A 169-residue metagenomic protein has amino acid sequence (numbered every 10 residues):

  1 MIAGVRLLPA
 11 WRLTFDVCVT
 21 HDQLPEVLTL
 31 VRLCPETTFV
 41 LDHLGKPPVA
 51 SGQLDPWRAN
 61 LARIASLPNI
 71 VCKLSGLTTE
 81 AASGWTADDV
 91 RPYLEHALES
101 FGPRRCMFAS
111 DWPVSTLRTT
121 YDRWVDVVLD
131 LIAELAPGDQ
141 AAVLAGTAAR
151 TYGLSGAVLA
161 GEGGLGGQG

Functional and structural regions predicted by a protein language model:
M1-M107, V158: Catalytic pocket-lining loop regions of alpha/beta-barrel enzymes, especially the amidohydrolase/enolase/GH5 lineages
T79, S115-T116: Short, active-site-adjacent cap segments at secondary-structure transitions
E95-H96, S100-M107, T116-G169: Mid-to-C-terminal alpha-helical segments outside catalytic/metal-binding sites
D111: Active-site glycine-centered loops adjacent to acidic/histidine catalytic or metal-binding residues that shape
